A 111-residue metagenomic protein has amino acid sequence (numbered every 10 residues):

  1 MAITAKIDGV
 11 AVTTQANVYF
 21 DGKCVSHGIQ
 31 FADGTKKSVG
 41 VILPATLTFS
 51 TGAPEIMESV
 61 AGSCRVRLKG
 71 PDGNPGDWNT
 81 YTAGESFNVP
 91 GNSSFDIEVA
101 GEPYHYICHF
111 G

Functional and structural regions predicted by a protein language model:
M1-T35: A short, N-terminal "cap"/entry segment at the start of jelly-roll beta-barrel domains of the cupin/DSBH fold
V10-V12, D21-G22, S26, V39 (+3 more regions): Acidic, Ser/Thr/Pro
G34-A53: Short, contiguous, helix-prone interaction/anchoring segments in small proteins
T46-L47, C64-D72: Short, structured beta-strand/loop micro-motifs enriched in basic residues and often containing a Trp
F49, V66, Y106-C108: Short hydrophobic/aromatic-rich beta-strand segments that constitute the beta-sheet cores of beta-sandwich/beta-barrel
T51-V66: Short, conserved beta-strand element in jelly-roll/cupin
G70-I97: Short acidic-glycine-tyrosine-enriched beta hairpin
P90-G111: Ligand-binding loop in jelly-roll beta-barrel domains
